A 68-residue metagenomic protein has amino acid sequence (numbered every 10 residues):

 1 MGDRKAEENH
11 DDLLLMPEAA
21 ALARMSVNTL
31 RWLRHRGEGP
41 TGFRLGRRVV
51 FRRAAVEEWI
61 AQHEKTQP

Functional and structural regions predicted by a protein language model:
G2-W32: Polyanion-binding surface elements
L22, V50-F51: Short amphipathic alpha-helical segments
L22-S26, L45, E58: Short alpha-helical scaffold segments that flank and stabilize functional sites
R31-H35, R44: Primarily hydrophobic membrane-targeting regions of prokaryotic envelope proteins
H35-R36, A61: Residue-level detection of the helix-turn-helix DNA-binding "recognition helix"
G42-V49: Short Lys/Arg-enriched helix C-cap and helix-to-coil transition segments that create basic nucleic-acid-contact patches
A54-P68: A short, Lys/Arg-enriched interface patch at domain edges and termini
